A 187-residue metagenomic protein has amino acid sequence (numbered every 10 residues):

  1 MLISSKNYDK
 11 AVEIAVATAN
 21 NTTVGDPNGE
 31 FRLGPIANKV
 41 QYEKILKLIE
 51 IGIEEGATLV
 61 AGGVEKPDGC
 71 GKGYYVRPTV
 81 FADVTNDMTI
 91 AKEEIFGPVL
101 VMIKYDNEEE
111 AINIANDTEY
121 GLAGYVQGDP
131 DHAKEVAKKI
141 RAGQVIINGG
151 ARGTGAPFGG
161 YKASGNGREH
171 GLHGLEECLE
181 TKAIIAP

Functional and structural regions predicted by a protein language model:
M1-T85, I114, I147: ALDH superfamily catalytic-core signature
S4, N20-T23, I49, D68 (+1 more regions): Conserved C-terminal structural/oligomerization subdomain of aldehyde/semialdehyde dehydrogenase
